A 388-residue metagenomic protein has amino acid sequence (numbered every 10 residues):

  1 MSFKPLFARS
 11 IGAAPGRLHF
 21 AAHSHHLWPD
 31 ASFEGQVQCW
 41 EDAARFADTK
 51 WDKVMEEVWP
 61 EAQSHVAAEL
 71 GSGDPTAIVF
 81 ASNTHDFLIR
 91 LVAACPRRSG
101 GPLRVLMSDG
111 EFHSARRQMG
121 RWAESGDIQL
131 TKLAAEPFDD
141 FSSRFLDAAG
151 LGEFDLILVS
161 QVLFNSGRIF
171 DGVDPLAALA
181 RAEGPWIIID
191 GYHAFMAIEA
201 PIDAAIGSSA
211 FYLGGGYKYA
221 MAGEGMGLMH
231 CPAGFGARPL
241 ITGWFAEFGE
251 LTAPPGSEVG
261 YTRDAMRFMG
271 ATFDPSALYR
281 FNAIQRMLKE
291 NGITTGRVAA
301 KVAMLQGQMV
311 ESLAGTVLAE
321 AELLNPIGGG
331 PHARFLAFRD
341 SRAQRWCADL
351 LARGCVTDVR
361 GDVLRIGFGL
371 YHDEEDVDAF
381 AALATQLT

Functional and structural regions predicted by a protein language model:
M1-T388: Pyridoxal 5′-phosphate
